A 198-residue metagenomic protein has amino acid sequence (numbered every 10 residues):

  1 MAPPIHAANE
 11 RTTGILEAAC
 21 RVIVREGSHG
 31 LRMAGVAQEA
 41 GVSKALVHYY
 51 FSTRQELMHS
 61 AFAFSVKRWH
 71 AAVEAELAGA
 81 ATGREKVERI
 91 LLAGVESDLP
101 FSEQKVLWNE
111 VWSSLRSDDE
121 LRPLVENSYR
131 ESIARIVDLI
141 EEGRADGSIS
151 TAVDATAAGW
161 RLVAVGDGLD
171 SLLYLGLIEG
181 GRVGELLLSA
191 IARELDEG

Functional and structural regions predicted by a protein language model:
M1-E10: N-terminal intrinsically disordered/low-complexity leader segments
E10-C20, V36, A61-S65, W69 (+1 more regions): Generic hydrophobic, amphipathic alpha-helix propensity
G14, R21-E56, S60: Helix-turn-helix
E56-M58, L91-S97, P123-R130: A ubiquitous short alpha-helical element
S60, A71-Q104, A155-L162, G184: Hydrophobic alpha-helical connector segments
L99-R122: Amphipathic alpha-helical segments used for helix-helix packing
S102, E120-E126, R130, R144-E194 (+1 more regions): Hydrophobic/aromatic-rich alpha-helical bundle segments in the mid-to-C-terminal region
